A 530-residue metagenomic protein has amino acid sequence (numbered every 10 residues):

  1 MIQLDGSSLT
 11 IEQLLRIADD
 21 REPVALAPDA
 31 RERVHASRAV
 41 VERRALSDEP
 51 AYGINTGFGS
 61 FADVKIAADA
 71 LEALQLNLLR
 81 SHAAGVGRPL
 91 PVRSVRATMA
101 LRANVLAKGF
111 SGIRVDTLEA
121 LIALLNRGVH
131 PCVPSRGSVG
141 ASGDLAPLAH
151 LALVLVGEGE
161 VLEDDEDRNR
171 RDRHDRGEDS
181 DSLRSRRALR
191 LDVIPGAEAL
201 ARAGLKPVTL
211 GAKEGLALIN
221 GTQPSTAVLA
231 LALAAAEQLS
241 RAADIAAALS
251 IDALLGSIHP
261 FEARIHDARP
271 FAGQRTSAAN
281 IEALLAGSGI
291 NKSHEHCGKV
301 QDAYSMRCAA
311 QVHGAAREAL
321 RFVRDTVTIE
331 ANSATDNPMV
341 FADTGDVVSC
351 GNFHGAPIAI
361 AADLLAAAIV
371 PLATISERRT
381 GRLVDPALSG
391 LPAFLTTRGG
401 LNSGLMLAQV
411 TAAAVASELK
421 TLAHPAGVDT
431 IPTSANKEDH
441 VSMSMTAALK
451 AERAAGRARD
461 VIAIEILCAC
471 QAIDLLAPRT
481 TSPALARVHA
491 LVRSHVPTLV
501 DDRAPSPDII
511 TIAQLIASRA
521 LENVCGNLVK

Functional and structural regions predicted by a protein language model:
M1-E22, L26-R33, S37-A45, L71 (+2 more regions): C-terminal auxiliary extensions adjacent to catalytic cores
I2-D48, L78-V133: Glycine-rich, flexible loop motifs
E49, V64, S277: Polyanion/phosphate-binding surface patch
Y52-L74, S81-N104, C132-V156, V208-S225 (+1 more regions): FAD-binding core of FAD-dependent oxidoreductases, characterized by glycine-rich FAD pyrophosphate-binding loops
A103-A107, A123-P131, V139, G157-V161 (+2 more regions): Alpha-helix capping at helix-to-loop junctions
F110, V139-A141, G400: Conserved, non-catalytic sequence blocks in retroelement Pol enzymes and Pol-derived host proteins
L118, I122, S142-L148, A152 (+3 more regions): Hydrophobic, well-ordered secondary-structure segments
R168-G177, D181-L189: Short, low-complexity, charge-dense intrinsically disordered segments
